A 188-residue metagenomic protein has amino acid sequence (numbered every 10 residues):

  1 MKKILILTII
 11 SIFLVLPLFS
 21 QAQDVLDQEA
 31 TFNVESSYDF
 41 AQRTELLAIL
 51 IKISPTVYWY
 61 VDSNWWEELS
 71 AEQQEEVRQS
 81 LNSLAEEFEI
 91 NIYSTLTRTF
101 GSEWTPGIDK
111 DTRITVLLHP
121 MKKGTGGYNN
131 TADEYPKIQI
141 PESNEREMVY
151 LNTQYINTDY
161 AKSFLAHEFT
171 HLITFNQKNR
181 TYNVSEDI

Functional and structural regions predicted by a protein language model:
K2-L7, F13-T56: N-terminal low-structure segments adjacent to metalloprotease catalytic domains across cellular compartments
L7-T8, N176: Intrinsically disordered, low-complexity segments enriched in polar/charged small residues
I12-F13, Q177: Alpha-helical transmembrane segments and their juxtamembrane interfaces
P55-S185: Juxtacatalytic substrate-recognition/specificity segment
